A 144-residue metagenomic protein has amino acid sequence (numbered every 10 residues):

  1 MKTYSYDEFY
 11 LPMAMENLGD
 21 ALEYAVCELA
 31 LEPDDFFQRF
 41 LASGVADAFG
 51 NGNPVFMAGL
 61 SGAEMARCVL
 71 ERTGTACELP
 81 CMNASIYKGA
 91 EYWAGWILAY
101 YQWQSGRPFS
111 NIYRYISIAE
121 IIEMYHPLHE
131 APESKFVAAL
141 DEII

Functional and structural regions predicted by a protein language model:
M1-Q104, Y125-I143: C-terminal alpha-helical interaction appendages
S110-Y113: Thiolate-centered catalytic microenvironments shared by cysteine-dependent enzyme domains
E120-E123: Amphipathic alpha-helical protein-interaction segments
